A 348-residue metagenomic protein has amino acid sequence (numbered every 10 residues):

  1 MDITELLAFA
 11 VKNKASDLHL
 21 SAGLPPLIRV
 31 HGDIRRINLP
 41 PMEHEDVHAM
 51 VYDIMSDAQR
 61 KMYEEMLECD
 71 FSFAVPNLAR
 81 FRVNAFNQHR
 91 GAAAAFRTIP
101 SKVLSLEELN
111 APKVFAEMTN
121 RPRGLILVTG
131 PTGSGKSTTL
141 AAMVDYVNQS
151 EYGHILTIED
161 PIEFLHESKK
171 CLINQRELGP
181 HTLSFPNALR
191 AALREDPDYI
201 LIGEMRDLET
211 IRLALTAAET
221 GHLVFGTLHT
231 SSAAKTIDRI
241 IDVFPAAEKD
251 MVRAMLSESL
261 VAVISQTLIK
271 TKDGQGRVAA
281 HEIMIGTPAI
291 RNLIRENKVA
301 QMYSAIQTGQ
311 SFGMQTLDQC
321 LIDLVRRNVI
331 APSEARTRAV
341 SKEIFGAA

Functional and structural regions predicted by a protein language model:
M1-A348: Short, flexible helix-loop junctions that flank or precede catalytic/ligand sites
